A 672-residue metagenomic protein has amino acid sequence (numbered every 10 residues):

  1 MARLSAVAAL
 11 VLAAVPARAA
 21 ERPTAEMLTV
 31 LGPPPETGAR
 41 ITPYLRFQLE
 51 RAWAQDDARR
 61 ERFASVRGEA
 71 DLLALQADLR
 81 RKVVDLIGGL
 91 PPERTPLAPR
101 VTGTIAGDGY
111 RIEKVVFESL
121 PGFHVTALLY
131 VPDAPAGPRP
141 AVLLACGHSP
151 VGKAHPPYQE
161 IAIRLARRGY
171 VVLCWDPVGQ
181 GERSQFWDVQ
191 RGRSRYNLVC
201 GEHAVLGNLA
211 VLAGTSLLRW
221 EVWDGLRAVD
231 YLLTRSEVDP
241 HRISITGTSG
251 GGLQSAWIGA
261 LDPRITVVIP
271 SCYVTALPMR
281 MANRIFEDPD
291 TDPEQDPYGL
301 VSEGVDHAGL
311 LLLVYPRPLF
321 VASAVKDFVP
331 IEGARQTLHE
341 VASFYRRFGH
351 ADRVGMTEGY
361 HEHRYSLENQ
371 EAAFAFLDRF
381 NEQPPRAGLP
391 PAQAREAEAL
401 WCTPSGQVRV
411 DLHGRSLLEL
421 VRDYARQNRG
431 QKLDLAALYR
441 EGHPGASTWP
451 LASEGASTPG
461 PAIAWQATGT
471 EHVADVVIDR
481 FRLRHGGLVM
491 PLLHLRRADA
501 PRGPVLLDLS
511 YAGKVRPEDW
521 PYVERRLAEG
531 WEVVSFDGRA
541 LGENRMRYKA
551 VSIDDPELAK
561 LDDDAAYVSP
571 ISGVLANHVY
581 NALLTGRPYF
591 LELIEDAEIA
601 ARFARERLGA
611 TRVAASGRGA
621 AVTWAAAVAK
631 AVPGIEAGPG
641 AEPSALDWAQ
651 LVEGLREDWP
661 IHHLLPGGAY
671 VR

Functional and structural regions predicted by a protein language model:
S5-A14: Bacterial N-terminal signal peptides
V15-A19: Sec/Tat signal peptide C-region and signal peptidase I cleavage site
A20-V125, G137, H307-G309, Y315 (+5 more regions): Alpha/beta-hydrolase-fold serine-hydrolase catalytic core, especially in secreted/extracellular enzymes
A134-G137, R191-T248, I265, I553-G619: Gly/Ser-rich "nucleophile elbow"/oxyanion-hole loop immediately N-terminal to the catalytic nucleophile in hydrolases
V142-L144, C174, D508, S535: Structural cue for short, hydrophobic secondary-structure segments
P156-L173, E518-S535: Short amphipathic alpha-helix adjacent to the substrate-entry channel of hydrolases
P177-Q180, D537-L541: Short beta-to-alpha linker loops that shape the active-site pocket of alpha/beta-hydrolase fold enzymes
R227-E303, A600-Y670: Primarily recognizes the serine-hydrolase "nucleophile elbow" in alpha/beta-hydrolase and SGNH/GDSL folds
